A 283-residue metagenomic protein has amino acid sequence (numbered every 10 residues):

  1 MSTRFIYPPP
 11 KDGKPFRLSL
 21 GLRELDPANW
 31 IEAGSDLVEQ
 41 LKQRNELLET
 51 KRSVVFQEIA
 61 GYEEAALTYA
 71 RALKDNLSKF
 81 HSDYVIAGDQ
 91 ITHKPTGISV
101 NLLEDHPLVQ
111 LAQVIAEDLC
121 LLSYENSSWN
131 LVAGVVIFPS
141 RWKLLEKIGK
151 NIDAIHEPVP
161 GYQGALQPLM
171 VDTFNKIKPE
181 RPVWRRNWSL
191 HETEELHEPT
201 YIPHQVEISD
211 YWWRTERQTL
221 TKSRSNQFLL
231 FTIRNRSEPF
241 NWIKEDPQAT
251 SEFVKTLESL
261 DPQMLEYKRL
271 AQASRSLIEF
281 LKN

Functional and structural regions predicted by a protein language model:
M1-N283: Extended, well-ordered protein cores
